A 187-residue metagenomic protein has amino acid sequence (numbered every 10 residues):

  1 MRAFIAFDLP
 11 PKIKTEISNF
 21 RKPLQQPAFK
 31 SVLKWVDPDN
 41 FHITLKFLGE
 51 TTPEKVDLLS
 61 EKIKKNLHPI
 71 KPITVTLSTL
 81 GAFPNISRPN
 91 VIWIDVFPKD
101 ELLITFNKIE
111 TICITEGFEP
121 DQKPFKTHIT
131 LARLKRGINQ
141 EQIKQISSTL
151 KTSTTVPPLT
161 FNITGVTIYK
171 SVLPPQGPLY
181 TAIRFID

Functional and structural regions predicted by a protein language model:
M1-D187: Histidine-dependent nucleotide/RNA phosphoesterase domain, centered on the 2H-phosphoesterase fold with its duplicated
